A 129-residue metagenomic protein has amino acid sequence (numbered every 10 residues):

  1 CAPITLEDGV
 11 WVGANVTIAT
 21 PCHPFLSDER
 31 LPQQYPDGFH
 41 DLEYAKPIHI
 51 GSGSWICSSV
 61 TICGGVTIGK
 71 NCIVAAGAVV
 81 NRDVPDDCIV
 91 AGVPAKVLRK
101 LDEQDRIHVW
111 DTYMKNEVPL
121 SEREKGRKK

Functional and structural regions predicted by a protein language model:
C1-V66, L101-D102: Flexible, glycine/small-residue-enriched loop-and-beta-strand segment within the central core of proteins
V12, I50, I68, M114-N116 (+1 more regions): Feature targets compositionally biased, intrinsically disordered low-complexity regions with long contiguous runs
I18, F39-H40, D105-H108, E122-K125: A general structural signal for short secondary-structure boundary/capping elements
E43-I48, A91-P94, W110-K115: Short, Lys/Arg-enriched charge-dense amphipathic segments
S58-A91, A95, R106-V109: C-terminal/domain-terminus segments
L98: Acidic, carboxylate-rich catalytic segments that either coordinate divalent cations
V109-K129: Acidic/histidine-enriched, glycine/proline-rich intrinsically disordered or flexible terminal extensions
